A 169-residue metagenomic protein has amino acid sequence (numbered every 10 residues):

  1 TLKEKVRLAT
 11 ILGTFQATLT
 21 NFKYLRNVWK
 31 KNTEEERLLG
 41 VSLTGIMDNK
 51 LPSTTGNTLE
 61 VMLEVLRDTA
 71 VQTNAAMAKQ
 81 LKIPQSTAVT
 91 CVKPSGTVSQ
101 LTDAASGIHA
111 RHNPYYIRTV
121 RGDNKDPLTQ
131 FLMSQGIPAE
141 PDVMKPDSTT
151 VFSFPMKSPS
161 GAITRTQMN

Functional and structural regions predicted by a protein language model:
T1-L25, N32-E35, P94, L101-N169: Catalytic alpha/beta core of large soluble enzyme barrels
T20-N27, G45-P94: Internal maturation/activation junctions in enzymes
R37-L43: Terminal amphipathic helices with adjacent charged low-complexity linkers/tails
G40, E64, D68-V71, G122 (+1 more regions): Electropositive phosphate-/nucleotide-binding environments in soluble metabolic enzymes
T44, N49, Q100, R111: Short, electropositive, low-hydrophobicity segments enriched in small/polar residues
T87, Q100-L101: Short capping micro-motif at the N-terminus of alpha-helices
